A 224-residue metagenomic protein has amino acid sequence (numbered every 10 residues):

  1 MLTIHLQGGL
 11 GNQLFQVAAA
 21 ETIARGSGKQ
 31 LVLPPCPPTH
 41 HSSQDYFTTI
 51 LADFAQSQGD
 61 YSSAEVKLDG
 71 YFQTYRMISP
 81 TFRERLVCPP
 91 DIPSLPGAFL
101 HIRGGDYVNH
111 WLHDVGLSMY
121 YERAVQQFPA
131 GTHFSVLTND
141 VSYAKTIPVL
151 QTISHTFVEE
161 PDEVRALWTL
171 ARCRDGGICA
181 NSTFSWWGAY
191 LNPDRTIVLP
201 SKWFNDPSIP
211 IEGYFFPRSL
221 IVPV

Functional and structural regions predicted by a protein language model:
M1-C36: N-terminal pre-catalytic "stem/leader" segment of glycosyltransferase-like enzymes
T3, P35-T132, P217: Secretory-pathway luminal glycosyltransferase catalytic domains
H5, L100-H101, L137, P200: Short hydrophobic segments within beta-strands
H5-Q13, H110-L117, E163, N181: Aromatic-acidic/polar surface patches that form glycan- and anion
L10, P129-P200, N205-P207, E212-F215: Donor-binding and catalytic core of enzymes assembling or modifying cell-surface/extracellular glycoconjugates
A20, A24-P34, P93-S94, I102 (+7 more regions): Catalytic phosphate/metal-binding cores of nucleic-acid and nucleotide-processing enzymes, i.e., regions that mediate
Q44-S57, A64-L68, V149-E159, R195-T196 (+1 more regions): Active-site regions of enzymes building and remodeling cell-envelope glycoconjugates
